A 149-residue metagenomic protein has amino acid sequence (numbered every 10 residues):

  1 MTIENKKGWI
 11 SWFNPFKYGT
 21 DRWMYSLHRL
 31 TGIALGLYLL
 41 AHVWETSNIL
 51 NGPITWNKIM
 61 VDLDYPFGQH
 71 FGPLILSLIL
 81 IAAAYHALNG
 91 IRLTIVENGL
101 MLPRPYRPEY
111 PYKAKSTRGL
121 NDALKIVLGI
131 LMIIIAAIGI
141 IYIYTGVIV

Functional and structural regions predicted by a protein language model:
M1-V149: Membrane-embedded alpha-helical bundles that constitute the cytochrome b-like, heme-associated redox core of multi-pass
